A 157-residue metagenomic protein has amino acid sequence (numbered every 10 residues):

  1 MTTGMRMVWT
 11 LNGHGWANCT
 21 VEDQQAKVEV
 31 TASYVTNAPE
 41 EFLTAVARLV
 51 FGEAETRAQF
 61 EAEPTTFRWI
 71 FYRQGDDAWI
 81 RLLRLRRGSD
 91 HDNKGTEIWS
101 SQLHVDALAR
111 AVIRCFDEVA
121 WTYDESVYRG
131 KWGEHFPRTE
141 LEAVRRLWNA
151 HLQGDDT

Functional and structural regions predicted by a protein language model:
M1-P39: N-terminal "first-domain core" detector
M5-W9, T65-R73: Broad, structure-driven detector of short, well-ordered beta-strand segments within folded domains
R6, A32, Q59, P137-R138: Alpha-helical interaction segments
N12-A17, G52-E53, Q74-D77: A short, compositionally biased
V21-D23, F60-A62, R84: Short acidic, glycine-rich loop/turn motifs
E22, A32-Y34, L43-A45, F71-G75 (+1 more regions): Surface-exposed beta-strand edges and their flanking turn/coil or helix-capping segments
T31-I70: Short, well-structured hydrophobic secondary-structure segments
I70-T157: Long protein-protein interaction modules used by eukaryotic assembly/scaffold proteins
